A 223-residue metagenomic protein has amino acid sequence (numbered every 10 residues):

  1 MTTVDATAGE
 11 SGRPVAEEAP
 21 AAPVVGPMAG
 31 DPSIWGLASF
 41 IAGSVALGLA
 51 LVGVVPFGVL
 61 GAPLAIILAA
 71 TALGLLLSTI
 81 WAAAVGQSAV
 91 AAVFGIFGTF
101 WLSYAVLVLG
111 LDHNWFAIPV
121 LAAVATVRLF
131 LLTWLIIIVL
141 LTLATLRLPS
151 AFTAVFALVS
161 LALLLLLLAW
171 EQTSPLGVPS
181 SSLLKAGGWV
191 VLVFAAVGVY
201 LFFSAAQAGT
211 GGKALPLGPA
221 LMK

Functional and structural regions predicted by a protein language model:
M1-A82, S88: N-terminal topogenic module of multi-pass integral membrane proteins
V24-D31, V55-A62, A84-S88, I118-A125 (+2 more regions): Juxtamembrane loop-transmembrane helix junctions in multi-pass integral membrane proteins, especially the extracellular
G58-A72, V120-T133, F156, G188-L192: Structural signature of hydrophobic alpha-helical transmembrane segments
L75-V85, V139-R147, A205: C-terminal ends of transmembrane helices
L75-W101, V106: Membrane helical hairpin/interfacial module
G98-V124: C-terminal halves and exits of single transmembrane alpha-helices
V127-L140, S150-S174, S180-S204: Alpha-helical membrane segments in multi-pass integral membrane proteins
G212-K223: Short, highly charged, low-complexity non-transmembrane loops/tails of multi-pass membrane proteins
